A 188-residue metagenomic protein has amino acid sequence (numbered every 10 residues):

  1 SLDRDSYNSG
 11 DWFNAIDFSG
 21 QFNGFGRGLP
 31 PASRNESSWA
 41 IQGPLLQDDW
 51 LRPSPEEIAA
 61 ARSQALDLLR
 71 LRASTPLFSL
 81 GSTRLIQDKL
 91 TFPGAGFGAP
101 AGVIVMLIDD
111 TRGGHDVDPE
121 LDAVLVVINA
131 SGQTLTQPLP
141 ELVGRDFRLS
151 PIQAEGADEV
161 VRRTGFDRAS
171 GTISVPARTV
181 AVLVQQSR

Functional and structural regions predicted by a protein language model:
S1-L125, A130-R145: Loop/helix patches that line or flank the sugar-binding groove of alpha-linked glycan CAZymes
D109, P140, S150-I152, P176: A structural detector for beta-sheet-dominated domains
L125-I128, S150-P151, V182-V184: Conserved active-site loop/cleft motifs that coordinate metal ions or position small ligands
L142-D158: Solvent-exposed beta-hairpin/edge-strand motifs
A157-E159, V180-A181: A short acidic, often aromatic-flanked loop/helix-cap motif at beta-alpha or helix-coil junctions that lines enzyme
T164-R188: C-terminal beta-strand-rich structural cap/linker in extracellular carbohydrate-active enzymes
